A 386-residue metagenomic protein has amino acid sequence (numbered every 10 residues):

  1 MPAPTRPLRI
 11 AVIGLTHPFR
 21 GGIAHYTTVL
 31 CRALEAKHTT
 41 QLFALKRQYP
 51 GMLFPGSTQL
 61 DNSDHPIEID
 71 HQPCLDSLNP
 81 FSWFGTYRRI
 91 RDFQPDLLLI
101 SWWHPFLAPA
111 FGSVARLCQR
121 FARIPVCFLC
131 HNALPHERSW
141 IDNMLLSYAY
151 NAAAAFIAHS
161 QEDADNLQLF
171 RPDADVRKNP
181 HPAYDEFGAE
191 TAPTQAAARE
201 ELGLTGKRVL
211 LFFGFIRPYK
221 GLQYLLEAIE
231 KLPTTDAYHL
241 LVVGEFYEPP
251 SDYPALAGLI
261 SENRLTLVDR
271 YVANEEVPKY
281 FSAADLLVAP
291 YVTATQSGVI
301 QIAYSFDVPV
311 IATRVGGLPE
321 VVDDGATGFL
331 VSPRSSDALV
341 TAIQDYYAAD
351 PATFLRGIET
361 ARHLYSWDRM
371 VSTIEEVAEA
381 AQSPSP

Functional and structural regions predicted by a protein language model:
L45-Y49, H239-P254, R270: Glycosyltransferase donor-sugar binding loop
N151-P193: Donor nucleotide-sugar binding/catalytic pocket of nucleotide-sugar-dependent glycosyltransferases
L204-K220, L226-I229, L240-V243: Conserved donor-binding/catalytic core segment of Leloir-type glycosyltransferases
Y253-P278: Nucleotide-activated donor-binding/catalytic signature segment of Leloir-type glycosyltransferases, i.e., the conserved
K279-T295, S305-V308: Acidic donor-binding loop of glycosyltransferase active sites
P309-A312, V322: Short hydrophobic beta-strand element within catalytic cores of glycosyltransferases and related nucleotide-activated
D324-G325, F329-S336, I343-D350: Conserved acidic donor-binding segment of nucleotide-sugar-dependent glycosyltransferases
A352-E379: A charged, aromatic-enriched C-terminal amphipathic alpha-helix characteristic of glycosyltransferases across folds
